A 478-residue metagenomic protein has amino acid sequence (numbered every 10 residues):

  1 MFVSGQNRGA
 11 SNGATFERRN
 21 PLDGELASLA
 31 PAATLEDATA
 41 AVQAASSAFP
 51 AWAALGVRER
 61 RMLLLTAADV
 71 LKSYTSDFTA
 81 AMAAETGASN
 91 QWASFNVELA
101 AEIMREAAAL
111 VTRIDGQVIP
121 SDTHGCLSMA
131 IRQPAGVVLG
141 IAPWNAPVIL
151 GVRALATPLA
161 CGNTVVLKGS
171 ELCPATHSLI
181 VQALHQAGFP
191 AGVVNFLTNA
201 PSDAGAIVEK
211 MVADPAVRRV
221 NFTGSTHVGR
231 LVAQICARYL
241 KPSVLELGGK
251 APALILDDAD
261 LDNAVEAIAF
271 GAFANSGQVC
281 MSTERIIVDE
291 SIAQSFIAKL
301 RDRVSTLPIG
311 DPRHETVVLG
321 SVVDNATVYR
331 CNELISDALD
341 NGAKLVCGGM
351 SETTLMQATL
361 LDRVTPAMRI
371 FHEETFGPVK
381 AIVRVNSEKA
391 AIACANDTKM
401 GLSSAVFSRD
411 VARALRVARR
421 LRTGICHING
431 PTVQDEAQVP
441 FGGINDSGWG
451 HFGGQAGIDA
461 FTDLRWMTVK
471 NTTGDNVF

Functional and structural regions predicted by a protein language model:
M1-C126: N-terminal Rossmann-like NAD(P)+-binding subdomain of aldehyde/semialdehyde dehydrogenases
G13-F16, T283, L402: Short loop/turn microsegments at loop-to-beta-strand junctions
G24, R60, M82, M104 (+9 more regions): Residue-level signal for inorganic ion chemistry
E25-L29, V217, L254, P308 (+3 more regions): Conserved C-terminal structural/oligomerization subdomain of aldehyde/semialdehyde dehydrogenase
L26-A33, A48-A54, L139-G140, A253-L256 (+5 more regions): Short, well-ordered beta-strand elements within core beta-sheets of diverse protein domains
F49, A53, A68-T75, T79 (+19 more regions): Structural signal for hydrophobic packing residues in well-ordered secondary-structure cores of soluble enzyme domains
Q117-N263, V385: Rossmann-like NAD(P) dinucleotide-binding subdomain of oxidoreductase/dehydrogenase enzymes
D203, H227-T365, I428, N476-V477: ALDH superfamily catalytic-core signature
